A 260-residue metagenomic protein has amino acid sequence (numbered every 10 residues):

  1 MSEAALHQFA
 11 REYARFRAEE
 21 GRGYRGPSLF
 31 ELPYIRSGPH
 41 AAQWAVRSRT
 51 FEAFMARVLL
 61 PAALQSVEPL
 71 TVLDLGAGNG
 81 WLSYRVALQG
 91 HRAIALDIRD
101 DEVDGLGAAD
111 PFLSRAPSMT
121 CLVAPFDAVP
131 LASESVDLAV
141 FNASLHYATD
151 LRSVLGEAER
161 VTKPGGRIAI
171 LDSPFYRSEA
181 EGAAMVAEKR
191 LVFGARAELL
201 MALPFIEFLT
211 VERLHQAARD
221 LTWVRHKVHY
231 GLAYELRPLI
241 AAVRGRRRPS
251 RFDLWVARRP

Functional and structural regions predicted by a protein language model:
M1-Q65: Conserved class I S-adenosyl-L-methionine
E68-G78: Conserved class I S-adenosyl-L-methionine
N79-A128: Class I SAM-dependent methyltransferase SAM/SAH-binding core
D127-L138: A short acidic, Gly/Pro-enriched loop at the edge of an enzyme's catalytic core that lines a small-molecule cofactor
L138-D150: A short SAM/SAH-binding and catalytic strip from SAM-dependent methyltransferases
R152-R167: A short glycine-rich, Lys/Arg-flanked "PGG" loop and its adjoining helix->strand segment in the class I
A169-V192: Conserved class I S-adenosyl-L-methionine
P204-L221: Short alpha-helix
